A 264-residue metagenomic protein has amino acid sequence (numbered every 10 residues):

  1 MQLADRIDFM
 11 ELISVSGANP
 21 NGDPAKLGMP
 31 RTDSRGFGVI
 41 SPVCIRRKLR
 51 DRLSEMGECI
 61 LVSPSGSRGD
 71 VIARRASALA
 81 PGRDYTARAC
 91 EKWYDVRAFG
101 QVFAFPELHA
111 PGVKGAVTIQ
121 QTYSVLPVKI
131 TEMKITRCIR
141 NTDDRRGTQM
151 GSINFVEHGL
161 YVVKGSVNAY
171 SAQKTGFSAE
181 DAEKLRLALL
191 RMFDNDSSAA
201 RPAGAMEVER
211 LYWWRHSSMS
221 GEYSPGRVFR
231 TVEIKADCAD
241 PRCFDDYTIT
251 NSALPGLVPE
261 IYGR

Functional and structural regions predicted by a protein language model:
M1-R264: RNA-binding basic/glycine-rich loop and surface signature characteristic of RAMP-family CRISPR effectors
